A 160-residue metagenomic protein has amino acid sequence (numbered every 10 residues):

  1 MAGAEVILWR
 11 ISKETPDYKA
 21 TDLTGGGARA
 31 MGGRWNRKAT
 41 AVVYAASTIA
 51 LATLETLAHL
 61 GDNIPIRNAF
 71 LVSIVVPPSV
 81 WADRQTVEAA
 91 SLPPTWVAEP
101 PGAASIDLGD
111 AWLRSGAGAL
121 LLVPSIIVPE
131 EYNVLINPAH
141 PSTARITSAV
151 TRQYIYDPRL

Functional and structural regions predicted by a protein language model:
M1-T24, A30, P65-L160: Active-site and NAD+-binding cores of ADP-ribose-processing enzymes
G26-K38: Short catalytic helix/loop segments, enriched in acidic residues and glycine and frequently bearing histidine
N36-R84: Short, well-structured hydrophobic secondary-structure segments
